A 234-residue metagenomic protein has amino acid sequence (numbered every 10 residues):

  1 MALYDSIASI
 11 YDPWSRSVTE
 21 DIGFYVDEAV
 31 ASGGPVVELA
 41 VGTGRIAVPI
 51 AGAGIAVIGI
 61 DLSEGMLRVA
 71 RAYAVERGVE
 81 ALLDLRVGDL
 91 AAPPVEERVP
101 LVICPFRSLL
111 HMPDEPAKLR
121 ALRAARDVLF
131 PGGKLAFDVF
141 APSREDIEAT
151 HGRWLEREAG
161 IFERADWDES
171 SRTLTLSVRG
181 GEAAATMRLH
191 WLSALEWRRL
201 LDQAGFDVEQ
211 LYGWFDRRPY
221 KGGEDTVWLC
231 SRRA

Functional and structural regions predicted by a protein language model:
M1-G34: Conserved class I S-adenosyl-L-methionine
A40-G42: Class I SAM-dependent methyltransferase "Motif I" SAM/SAH-binding loop
R45: Conserved SAM/SAH-binding loop-helix junction of Class I S-adenosyl-L-methionine-dependent methyltransferases
V48-A92: Class I SAM-dependent methyltransferase SAM/SAH-binding core
P94-L101: A short acidic, Gly/Pro-enriched loop at the edge of an enzyme's catalytic core that lines a small-molecule cofactor
L119-P131: A short glycine-rich, Lys/Arg-flanked "PGG" loop and its adjoining helix->strand segment in the class I
A136-R199: SAM-dependent methyltransferase
E196-A234: C-terminal lobe and adjacent flexible extensions of AdoMet/dcAdoMet transferase-like proteins
